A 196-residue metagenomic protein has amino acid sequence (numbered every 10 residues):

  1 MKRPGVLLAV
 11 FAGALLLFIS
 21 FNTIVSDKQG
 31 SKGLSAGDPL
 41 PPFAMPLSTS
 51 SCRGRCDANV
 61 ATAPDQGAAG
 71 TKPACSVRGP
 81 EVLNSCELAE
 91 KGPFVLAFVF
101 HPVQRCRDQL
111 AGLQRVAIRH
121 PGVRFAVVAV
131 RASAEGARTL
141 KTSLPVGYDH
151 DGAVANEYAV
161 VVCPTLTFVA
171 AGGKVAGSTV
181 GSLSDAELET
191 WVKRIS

Functional and structural regions predicted by a protein language model:
M1-G70, S196: N-terminal targeting signals for export/organelle localization
D38-L40, E90-P93, G122, C163: Extracytoplasmic
P41, R105, A111-G112, P145 (+2 more regions): Proline-centered helix-kink/hinge sites
P46, Q109-G112, V116-R119, S182 (+1 more regions): Structured segments of extracytoplasmic/periplasmic soluble domains in secreted or envelope-associated proteins
C52, Q104, A134, V175 (+1 more regions): Flexible, glycine-rich phosphate/dinucleotide-binding loops and adjacent beta-alpha linkers at cofactor/substrate
D57-D108, L113: Short active-site neighborhood of thiol/selenol oxidoreductases, capturing the structured segment around
K91-K141, H150-N156: Structural microenvironment flanking redox-active thiols in thiol-disulfide oxidoreductases
R138-S143, Y148-S196: Thiol/disulfide oxidoreductase modules built on the thioredoxin-like
